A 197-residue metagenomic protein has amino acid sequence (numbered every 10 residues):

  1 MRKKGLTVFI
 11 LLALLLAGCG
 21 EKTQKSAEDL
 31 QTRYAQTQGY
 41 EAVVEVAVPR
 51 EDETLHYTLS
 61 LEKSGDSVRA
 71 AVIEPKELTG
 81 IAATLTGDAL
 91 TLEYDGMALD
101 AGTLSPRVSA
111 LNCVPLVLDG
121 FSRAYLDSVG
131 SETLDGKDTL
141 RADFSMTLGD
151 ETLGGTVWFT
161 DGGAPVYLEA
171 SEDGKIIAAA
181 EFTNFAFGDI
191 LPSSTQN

Functional and structural regions predicted by a protein language model:
M1-A17: Sec-dependent bacterial lipoprotein signal peptides
L12-S67, E77, D189-N197: N-terminal leader/targeting segments and the immediate start of mature chains
T32-R33, L59-K63, A83-T84, D127-D135 (+1 more regions): Short, exposed beta-strand/loop patches in secreted or surface proteins that constitute
R33-A35, V44-V48, L92-L148: Flexible, processing/modification-adjacent segments and terminal tails in exported/periplasmic/extracellular proteins
T37-V43, S64-A71, G136-D143, G162-Y167: Short, hydrophobic/aromatic-rich segments at coil-to-beta transitions
E51-T54, I73-T79, G149-T152, K175-I177: Solvent-exposed loop/turn segments connecting transmembrane beta-strands in outer-membrane beta-barrel proteins
S60-L116, A178: An acidic-aromatic
G130-N197: Gly/Pro-enriched, hydrophobic low-complexity segments that function as extracytoplasmic propeptides/linkers
